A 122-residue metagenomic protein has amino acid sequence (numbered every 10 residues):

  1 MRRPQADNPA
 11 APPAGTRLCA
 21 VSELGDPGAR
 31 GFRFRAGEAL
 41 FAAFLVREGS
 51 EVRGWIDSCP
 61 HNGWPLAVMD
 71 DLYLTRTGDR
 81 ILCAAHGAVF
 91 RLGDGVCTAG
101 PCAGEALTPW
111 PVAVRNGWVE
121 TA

Functional and structural regions predicted by a protein language model:
M1-T77, R91-L92, A106-A122: N-terminal pre-ligand scaffold of iron-sulfur
C59, C83-H86: Short cysteine clusters
R80: Short beta-strand/turn segments that mark the catalytic/cofactor-handling region of acyl-thioester transfer
G100-C102: Axial heme c-ligation environment in periplasmic c-type cytochrome domains
